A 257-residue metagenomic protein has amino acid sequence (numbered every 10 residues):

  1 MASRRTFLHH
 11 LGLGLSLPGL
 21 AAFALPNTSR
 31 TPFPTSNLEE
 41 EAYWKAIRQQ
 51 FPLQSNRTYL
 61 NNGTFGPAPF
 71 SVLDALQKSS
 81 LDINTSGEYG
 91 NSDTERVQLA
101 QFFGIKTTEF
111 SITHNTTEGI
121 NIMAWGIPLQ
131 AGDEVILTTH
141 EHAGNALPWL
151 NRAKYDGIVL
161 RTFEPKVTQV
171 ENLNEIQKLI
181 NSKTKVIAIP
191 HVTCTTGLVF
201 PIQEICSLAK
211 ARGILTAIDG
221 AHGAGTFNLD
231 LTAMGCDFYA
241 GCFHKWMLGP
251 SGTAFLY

Functional and structural regions predicted by a protein language model:
S3-Y257: Pyridoxal 5′-phosphate
